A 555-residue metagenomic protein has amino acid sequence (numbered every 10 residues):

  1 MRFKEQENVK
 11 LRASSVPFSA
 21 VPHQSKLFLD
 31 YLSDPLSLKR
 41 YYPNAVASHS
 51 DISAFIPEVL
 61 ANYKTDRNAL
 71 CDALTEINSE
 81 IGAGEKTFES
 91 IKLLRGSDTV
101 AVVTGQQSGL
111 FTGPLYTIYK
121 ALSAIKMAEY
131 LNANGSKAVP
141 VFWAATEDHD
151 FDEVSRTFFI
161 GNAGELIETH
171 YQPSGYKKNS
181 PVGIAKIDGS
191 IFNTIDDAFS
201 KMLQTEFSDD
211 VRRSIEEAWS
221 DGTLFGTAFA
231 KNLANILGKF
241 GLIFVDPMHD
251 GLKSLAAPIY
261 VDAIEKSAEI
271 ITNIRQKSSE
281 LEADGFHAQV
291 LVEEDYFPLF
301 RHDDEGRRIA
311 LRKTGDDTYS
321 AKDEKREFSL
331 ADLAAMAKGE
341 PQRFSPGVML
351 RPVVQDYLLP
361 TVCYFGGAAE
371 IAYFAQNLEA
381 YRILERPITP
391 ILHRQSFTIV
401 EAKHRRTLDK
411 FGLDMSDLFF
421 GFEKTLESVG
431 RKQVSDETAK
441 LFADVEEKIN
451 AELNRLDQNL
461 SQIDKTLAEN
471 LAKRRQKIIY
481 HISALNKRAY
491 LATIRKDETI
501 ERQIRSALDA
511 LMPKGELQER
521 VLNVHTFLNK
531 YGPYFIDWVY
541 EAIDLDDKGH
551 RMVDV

Functional and structural regions predicted by a protein language model:
R2-Q6, N232-F328, K424, S428-V555: Long, compositionally biased intrinsically disordered regions
P22-T87, F297, H481-I482, N486 (+1 more regions): Low-complexity, highly charged intrinsically disordered N-terminal segments that act as targeting/localization
S97-N132, G366: N-terminal catalytic cores of NTP/NDP-binding nucleotidyl/phosphoryl-transfer enzymes
P114-L115, A128-D152, T389: Glycine-rich phosphate/pyrophosphate-binding loops and their adjacent beta-strand/loop elements at enzyme active sites
L115-Y116, D150-T157, L255-Y260, Q376: Short acidic, glycine/serine/threonine-rich loops at helix termini
E153-F159, G164-I167, I399-R431: A structural-propensity feature for long, helix-poor, extended segments
F158-D188: A glycine-rich helix N-cap at a beta->alpha junction
A288-V362, A368-E379, I388, R394 (+2 more regions): A translation/RNA-centric and nucleic-acid-associated enzymatic feature enriched in Class II aminoacyl-tRNA synthetases
